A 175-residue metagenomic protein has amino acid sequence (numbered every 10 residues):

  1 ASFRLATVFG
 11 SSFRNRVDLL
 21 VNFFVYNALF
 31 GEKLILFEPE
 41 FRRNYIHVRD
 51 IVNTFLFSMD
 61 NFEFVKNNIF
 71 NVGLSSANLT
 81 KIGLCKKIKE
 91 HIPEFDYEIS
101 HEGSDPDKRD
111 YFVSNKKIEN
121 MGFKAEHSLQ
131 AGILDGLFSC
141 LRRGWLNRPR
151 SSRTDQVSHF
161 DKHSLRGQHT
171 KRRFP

Functional and structural regions predicted by a protein language model:
A1-S11: Conserved beta-loop-beta element that borders a ligand/cofactor-binding pocket
S11-F13, K117: Short beta-loop-alpha junction of Rossmann-like oxidoreductase domains
L20-N22: Amphipathic alpha-helical segments in well-structured domains
V25: Short alpha-helical segment that forms part of, or immediately flanks, the ligand-binding pocket in carbohydrate-active
A28-E32, L36-P175: C-terminal substrate-binding subdomain of Rossmann-fold SDR/epimerase-dehydratase oxidoreductases
